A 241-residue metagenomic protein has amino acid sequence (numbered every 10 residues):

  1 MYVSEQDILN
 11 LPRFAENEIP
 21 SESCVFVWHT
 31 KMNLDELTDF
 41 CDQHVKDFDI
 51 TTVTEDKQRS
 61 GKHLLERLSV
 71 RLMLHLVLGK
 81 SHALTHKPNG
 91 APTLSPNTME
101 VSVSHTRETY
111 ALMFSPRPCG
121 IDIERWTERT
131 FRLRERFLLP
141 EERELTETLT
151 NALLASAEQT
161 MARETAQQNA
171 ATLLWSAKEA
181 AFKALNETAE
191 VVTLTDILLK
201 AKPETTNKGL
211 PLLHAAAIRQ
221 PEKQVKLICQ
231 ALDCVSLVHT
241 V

Functional and structural regions predicted by a protein language model:
M1-V241: Core catalytic alpha/beta fold that binds nucleotide/phospho-ligands
